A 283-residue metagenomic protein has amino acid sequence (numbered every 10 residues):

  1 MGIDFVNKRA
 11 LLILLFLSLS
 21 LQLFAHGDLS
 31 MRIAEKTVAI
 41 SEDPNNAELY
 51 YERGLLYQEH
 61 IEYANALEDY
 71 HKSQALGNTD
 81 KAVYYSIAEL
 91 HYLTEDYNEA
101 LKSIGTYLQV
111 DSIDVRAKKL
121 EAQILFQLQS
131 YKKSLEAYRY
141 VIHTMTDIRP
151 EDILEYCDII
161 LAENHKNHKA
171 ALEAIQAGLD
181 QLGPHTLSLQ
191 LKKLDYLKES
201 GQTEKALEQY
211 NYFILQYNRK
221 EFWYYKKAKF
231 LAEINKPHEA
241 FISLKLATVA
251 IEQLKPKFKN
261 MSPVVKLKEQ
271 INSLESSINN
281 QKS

Functional and structural regions predicted by a protein language model:
L23-H71, A75, S262-K282: N-terminal leader/linker segments that initiate helical-solenoid repeat arrays
A39, K72-Q74, T106-Y107, Y140-I142 (+3 more regions): Canonical positions in the second alpha-helix
E42, L76-G77, V110, T144-M145 (+4 more regions): Structural marker of alpha-solenoid helical repeat scaffolds
E52, S86-E89, L120, E155-Y156 (+3 more regions): Canonical tetratricopeptide repeat
E59, L93-T94, Q127-L128, L161-N164 (+4 more regions): Register position in tetratricopeptide repeats
P184, E208, F230, F241-S283: Terminal, low-structured helical/coil segments at or just beyond the last alpha-helical repeat
